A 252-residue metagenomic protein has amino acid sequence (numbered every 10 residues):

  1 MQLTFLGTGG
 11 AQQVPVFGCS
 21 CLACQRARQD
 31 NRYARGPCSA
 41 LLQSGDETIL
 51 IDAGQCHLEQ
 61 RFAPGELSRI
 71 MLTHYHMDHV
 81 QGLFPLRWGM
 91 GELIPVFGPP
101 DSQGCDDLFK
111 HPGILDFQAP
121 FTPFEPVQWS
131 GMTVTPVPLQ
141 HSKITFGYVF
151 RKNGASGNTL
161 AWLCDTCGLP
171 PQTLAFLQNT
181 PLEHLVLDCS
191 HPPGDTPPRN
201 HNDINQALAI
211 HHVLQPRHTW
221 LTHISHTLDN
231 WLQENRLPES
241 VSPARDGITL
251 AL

Functional and structural regions predicted by a protein language model:
M1-L177, E234-L252: Binuclear metal-dependent hydrolase catalytic cores
G168-A251: Cap/insert and terminal regions of metallo-dependent hydrolase folds
